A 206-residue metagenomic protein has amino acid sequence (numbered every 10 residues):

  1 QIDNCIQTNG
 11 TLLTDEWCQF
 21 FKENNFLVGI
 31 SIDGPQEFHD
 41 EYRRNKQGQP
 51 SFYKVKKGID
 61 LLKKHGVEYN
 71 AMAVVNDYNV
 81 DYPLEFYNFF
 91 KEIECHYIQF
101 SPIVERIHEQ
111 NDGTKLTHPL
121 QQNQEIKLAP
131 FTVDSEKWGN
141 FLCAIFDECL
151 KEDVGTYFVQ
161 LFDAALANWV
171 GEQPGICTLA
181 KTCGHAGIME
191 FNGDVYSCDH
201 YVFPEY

Functional and structural regions predicted by a protein language model:
Q1-E23, V28, I32-F38, N45-K54 (+2 more regions): Canonical radical SAM enzyme core domain
I32, C198-D199: Active-site flanking residues adjacent to catalytic metal/cofactor-binding acidic residues
Y42-Y53, D60, K64-C183, I188 (+2 more regions): Radical SAM enzyme [4Fe-4S]-AdoMet core and its adjacent flexible, acidic and glycine-rich loops/tails across
